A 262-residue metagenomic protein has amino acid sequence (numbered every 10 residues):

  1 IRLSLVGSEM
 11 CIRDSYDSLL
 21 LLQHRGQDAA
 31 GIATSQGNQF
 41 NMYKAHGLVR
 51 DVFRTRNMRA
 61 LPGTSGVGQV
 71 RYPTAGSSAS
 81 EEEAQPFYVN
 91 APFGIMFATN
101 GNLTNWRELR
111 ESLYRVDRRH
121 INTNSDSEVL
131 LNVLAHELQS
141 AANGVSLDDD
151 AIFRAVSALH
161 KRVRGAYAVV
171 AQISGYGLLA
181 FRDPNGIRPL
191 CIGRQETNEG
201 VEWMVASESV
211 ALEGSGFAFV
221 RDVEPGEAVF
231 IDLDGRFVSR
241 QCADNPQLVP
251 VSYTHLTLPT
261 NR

Functional and structural regions predicted by a protein language model:
I1-G7, T257-T260: Positively charged, low-complexity/disordered segments
S8-E9, R13-P225, F230-L256: Conserved short alpha-helical segments that host acidic/polar catalytic motifs at enzyme active sites
